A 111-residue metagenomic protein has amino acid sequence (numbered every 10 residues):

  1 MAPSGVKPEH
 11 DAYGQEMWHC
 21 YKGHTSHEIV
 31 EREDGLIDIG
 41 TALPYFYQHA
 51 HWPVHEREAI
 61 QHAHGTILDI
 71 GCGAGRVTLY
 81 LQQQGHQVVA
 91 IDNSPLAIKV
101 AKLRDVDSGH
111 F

Functional and structural regions predicted by a protein language model:
M1-E31: N-terminal auxiliary segments of SAM/dcSAM-dependent transferases
F46-T66: Conserved alpha-helix/loop element of class I SAM-dependent methyltransferases that forms part of the SAM/SAH-binding
G65-G73: Conserved class I S-adenosyl-L-methionine
A74-Q84: Conserved SAM-binding loop of SAM-dependent methyltransferases across substrates and taxa, primarily the Class I
Q87-I91: Short beta-strand element of Class I
S94-P95: Conserved SAM/SAH-binding beta-strand->alpha-helix loop
A101-K102: Conserved SAM-binding loop
D105-F111: Conserved SAM-binding strand-loop segment of SAM-dependent methyltransferases
